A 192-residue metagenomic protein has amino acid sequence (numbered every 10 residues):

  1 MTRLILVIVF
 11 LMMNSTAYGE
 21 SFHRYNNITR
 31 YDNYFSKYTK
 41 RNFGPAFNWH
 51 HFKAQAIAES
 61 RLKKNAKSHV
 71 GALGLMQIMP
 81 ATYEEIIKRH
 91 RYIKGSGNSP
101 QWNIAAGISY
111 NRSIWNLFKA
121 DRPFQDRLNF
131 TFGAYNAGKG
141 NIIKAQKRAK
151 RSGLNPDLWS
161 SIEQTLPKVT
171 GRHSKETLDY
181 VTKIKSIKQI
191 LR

Functional and structural regions predicted by a protein language model:
R3-F43, K64, R89: N-terminal export signals and maturation junctions of secreted/periplasmic proteins
E20-N33, A81-S109, S113-R192: Non-catalytic cell-wall polysaccharide-engagement segments
Y34, F43, F47, A54 (+2 more regions): Charged catalytic carboxylate motif
T39-W49, A120: Short, charged helix-capping/linker segments at alpha-helix termini
F47-F52, I57, V70-L73, R127-L128: Extracytoplasmic
I57-T82, G138, I184: Cell-wall polysaccharide-cleaving catalytic domain and substrate-binding groove, primarily in peptidoglycan/chitin
